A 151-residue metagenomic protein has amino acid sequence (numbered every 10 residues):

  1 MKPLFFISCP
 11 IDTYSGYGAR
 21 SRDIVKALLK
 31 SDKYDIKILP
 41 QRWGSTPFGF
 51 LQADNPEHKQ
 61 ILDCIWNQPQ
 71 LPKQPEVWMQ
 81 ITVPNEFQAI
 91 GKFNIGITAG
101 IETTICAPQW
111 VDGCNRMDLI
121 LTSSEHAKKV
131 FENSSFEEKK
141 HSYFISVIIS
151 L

Functional and structural regions predicted by a protein language model:
M1-Q74: N-terminal pre-catalytic "stem/leader" segment of glycosyltransferase-like enzymes
F6, T46-V130: Extended catalytic core of nucleotide-activated donor transferases of GT-like folds
R20, Q109-W110, N133-S134: Short coil/turn segments at secondary-structure boundaries
A27, V130, S134: Rossmann-fold NAD(P)-dependent oxidoreductase module
D35-I36, N94, E138-H141: Hydrophobic anchor at the start of a short beta-strand that flanks the dinucleotide cofactor-binding loop
L39, I97, Y143-I145: Hydrophobic residues at beta-strand termini and immediately following loops that shape nucleotide-binding pockets
A53-D54, F136-E138: Short secondary-structure boundary/capping segments
D118-K129, E137-L151: Donor nucleotide-sugar binding/catalytic pocket of nucleotide-sugar-dependent glycosyltransferases
